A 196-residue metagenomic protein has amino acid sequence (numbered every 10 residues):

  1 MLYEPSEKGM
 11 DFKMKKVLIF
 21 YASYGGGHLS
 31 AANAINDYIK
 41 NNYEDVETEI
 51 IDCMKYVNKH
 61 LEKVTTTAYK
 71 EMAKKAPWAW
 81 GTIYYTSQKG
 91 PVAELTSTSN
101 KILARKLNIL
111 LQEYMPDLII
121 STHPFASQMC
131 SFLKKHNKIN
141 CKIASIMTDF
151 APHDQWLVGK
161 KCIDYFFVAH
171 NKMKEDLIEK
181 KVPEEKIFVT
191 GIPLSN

Functional and structural regions predicted by a protein language model:
M14-V17: Extreme N-terminal starter segment of soluble prokaryotic enzymes
A22-A31: A short, glycine/small-residue-rich beta-strand->loop->alpha-helix junction that serves as a flexible
A34, Y38-L110: Conserved N-terminal ligand/cofactor-binding loop architecture of enzyme catalytic domains
L111, M115-D117: Proline-aspartate-enriched helix->loop->beta-strand connector
L111, Q155-Y165: A conserved, positively charged/aromatic
L118-S127, S131-D149: Active-site proximal beta-strand in glycosyltransferases
F125-A126, P152, K172-K174: Alpha-helix capping/helix-boundary segments
D164-N196: A nucleotide-sugar donor-handling region in carbohydrate enzymes
